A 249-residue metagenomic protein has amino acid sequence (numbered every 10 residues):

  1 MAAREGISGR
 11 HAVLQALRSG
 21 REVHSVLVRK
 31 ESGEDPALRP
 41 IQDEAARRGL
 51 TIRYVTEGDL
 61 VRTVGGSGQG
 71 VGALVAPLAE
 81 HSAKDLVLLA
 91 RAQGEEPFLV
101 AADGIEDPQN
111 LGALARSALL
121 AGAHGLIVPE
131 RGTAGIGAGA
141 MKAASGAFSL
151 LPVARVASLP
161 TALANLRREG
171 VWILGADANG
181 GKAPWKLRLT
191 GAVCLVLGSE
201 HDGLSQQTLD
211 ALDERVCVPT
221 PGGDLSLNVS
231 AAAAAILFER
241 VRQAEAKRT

Functional and structural regions predicted by a protein language model:
M1-A92: N-terminal positively charged helical leader segments and presequences
L14, L120, K142-A147, Q206-T249: Structured adenosyl-cofactor binding patch, chiefly the S-adenosyl-L-methionine
R18-E22, A37-P40, L50, L88-K182: RNA substrate-binding interface of SAM-dependent RNA methyltransferases
S32, L60, P77-A79, I105-D107 (+3 more regions): Short glycine-rich anion-binding loops that position phosphate/pyrophosphate groups of nucleotides and phosphorylated
T56, A76, D103, P129-E130 (+5 more regions): Short beta->alpha connector loops at strand-helix junctions that form conserved, small/polar/Pro-enriched
T63-A76, A144-A147, P152, T190-G198: Short basic, glycine-rich beta-strand/loop surfaces that mediate nucleic-acid
L174-V229: Active-site/ligand-binding-proximal alpha/beta "capping" segment
